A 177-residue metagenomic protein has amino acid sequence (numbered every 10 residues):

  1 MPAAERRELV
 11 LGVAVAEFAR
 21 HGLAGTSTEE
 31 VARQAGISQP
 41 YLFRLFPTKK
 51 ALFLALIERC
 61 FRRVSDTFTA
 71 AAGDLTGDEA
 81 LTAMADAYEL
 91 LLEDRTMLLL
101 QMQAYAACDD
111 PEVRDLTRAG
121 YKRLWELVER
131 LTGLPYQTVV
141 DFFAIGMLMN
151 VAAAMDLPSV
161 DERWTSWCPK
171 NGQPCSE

Functional and structural regions predicted by a protein language model:
E5-R6, I37: The short coil/loop that forms the "turn" connecting the two helices of the helix-turn-helix
L9-A16, R20, Q34, R44 (+3 more regions): Alpha-helical structural segments
E17, L91, L127: Short alpha-helical functional segments enriched in proximate histidine and acidic residues
E29, P40: Residues within helix-turn-helix
D78-M102, A107-D115: Helical hydrophobic small-molecule/effector-binding pocket
D110-R123, V128-E177: Hydrophobic/aromatic-rich alpha-helical bundle segments in the mid-to-C-terminal region
